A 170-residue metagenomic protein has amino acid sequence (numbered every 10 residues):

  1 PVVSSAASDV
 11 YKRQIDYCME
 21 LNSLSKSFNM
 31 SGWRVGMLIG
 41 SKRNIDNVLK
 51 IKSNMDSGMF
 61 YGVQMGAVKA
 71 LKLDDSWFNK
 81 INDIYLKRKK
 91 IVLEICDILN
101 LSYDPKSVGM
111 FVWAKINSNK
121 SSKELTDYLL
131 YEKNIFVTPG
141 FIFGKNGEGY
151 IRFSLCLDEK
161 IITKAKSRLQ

Functional and structural regions predicted by a protein language model:
P1-A7, Y11: Single conserved hydrophobic/aromatic residue that forms the stacking wall/gate of nucleotide- or nucleobase-binding
I15-L86: Conserved core segment of the aminotransferase class I/II
C18, L101, I135: Short, conserved active-site loop motifs that form the nucleotide-linked donor/cofactor pocket
S41-K42, K72, N117, C156-D158: Residue-level recognition of strand-loop junctions within catalytic nucleotide-signaling folds
D56, V92, V112-L130: Accessory recognition modules or surfaces
V68, I84-L93, Y103-K115, G147: Conserved glycine-rich beta-strand-loop-beta hairpin in the small C-terminal domain of fold type I
N119, Y128-T138, F143-Q170: PLP-dependent enzyme catalytic core of the Aspartate aminotransferase-like
